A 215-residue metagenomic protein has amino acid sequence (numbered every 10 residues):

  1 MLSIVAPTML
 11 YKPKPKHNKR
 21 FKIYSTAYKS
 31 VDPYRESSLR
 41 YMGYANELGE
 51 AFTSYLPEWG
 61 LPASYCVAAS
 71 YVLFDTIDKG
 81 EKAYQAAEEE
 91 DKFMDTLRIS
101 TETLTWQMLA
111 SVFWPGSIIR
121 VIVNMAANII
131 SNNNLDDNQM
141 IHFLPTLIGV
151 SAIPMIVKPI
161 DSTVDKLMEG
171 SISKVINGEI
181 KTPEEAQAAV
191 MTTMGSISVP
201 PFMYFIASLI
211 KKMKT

Functional and structural regions predicted by a protein language model:
M1-I153, V157, T163-T215: Glycine-rich, hydrophobic membrane-spanning regions of integral membrane proteins that mediate transport
